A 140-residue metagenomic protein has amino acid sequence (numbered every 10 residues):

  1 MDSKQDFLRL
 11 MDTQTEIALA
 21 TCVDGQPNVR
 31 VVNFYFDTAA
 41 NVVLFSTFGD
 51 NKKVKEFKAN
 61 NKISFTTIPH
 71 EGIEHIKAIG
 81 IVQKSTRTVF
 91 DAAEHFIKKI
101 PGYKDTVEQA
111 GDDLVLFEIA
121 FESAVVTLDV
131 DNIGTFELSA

Functional and structural regions predicted by a protein language model:
M1-A18: Extreme N-terminal tail/first-helix region
M1-K4, T47-K53, I100-G102: Charged, amphipathic alpha-helical segments
M11-D12, K58-A59, I97-K98: Alpha-helix boundary recognition
Q14-G49, F57, I63-T67, I76-A78: Short beta-strand segments
T21-V23, T67-P69, D105-D112: A short, aromatic/hydrophobic, helix- or strand-capping loop or linear motif that either lines the entrance/gate
D37-A39, K52-K55, T86, G134-F136: A short local loop/turn or secondary-structure capping micro-motif enriched for an aromatic residue
G72-E74: Hydrophobic alpha-helix/coiled-coil detector that fires on Leu/Ile/Phe-packed helical surfaces
I76-A140: Charged, gly/pro-rich active-site loop segments
